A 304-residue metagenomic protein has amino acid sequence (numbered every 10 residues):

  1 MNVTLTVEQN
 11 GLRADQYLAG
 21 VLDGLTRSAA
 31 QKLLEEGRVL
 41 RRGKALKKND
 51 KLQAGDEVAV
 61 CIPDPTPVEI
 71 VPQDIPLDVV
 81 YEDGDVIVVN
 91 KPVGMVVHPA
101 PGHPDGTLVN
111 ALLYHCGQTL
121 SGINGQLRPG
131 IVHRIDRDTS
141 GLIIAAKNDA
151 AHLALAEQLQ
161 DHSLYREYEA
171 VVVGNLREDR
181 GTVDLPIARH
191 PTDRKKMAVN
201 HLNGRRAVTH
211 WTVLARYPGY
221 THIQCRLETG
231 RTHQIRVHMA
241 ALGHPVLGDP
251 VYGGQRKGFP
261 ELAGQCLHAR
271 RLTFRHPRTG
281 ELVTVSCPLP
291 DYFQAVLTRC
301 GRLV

Functional and structural regions predicted by a protein language model:
M1-K32, L77, T192, L202-V208 (+3 more regions): Pseudouridine synthases involved in rRNA/tRNA modification
M1-T182, P186-P191, C266, Y292-C300: RNA pseudouridine synthases
R41-R42, H98-P99, A146, M197-V199 (+2 more regions): Thr-Gly-centered strand-to-loop micro-motif
V79, V172, H210-V213, V246: Conserved hydrophobic positions within beta-strands
M95, K195-M197, M239: Methionine-biased hydrophobic packing positions in alpha-helices, especially within tandem helical repeat solenoids
R134-R137, N203, A215-Y217: A short beta-turn/loop motif at secondary-structure boundaries
